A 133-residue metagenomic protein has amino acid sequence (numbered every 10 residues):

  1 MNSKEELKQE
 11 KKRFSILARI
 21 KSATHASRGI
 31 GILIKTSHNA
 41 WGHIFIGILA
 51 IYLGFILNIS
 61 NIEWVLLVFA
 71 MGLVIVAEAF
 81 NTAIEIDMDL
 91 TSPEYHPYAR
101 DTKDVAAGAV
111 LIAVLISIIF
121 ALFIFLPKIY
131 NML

Functional and structural regions predicted by a protein language model:
M1-A83, Y95, A109-L133: Hydrophobic alpha-helical transmembrane segments
I84-M88: Hydrophobic transmembrane alpha-helix segments characteristic of membrane transport and insertion machinery
P93-A109: Juxtamembrane helix-capping/reentrant segments at transmembrane boundaries
